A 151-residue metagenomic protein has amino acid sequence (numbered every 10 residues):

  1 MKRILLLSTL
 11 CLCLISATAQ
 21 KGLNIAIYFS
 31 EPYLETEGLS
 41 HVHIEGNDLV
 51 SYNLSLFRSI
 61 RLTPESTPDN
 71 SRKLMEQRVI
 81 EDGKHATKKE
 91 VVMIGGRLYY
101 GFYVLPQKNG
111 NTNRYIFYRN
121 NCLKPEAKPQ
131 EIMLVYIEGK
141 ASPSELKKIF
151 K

Functional and structural regions predicted by a protein language model:
M1-I25: Bacterial Sec-dependent N-terminal signal peptides
L6, L34-E35, L62, E76-H85 (+1 more regions): Generic surface-pattern signal
I15-A17, T36, K88-K89: Short, low-complexity, intrinsically disordered N-terminal segments
Q20, G46-L49, G95-Y99, K151: Low-complexity, flexible helical/coil segments
L23-M75: Early exported N-terminus immediately downstream of N-terminal targeting peptides
T67-V91: Mid-length scaffold segments of soluble, non-membrane domains
D82-I149: Surface-exposed, polar helix/loop patches in the mature regions of secreted/periplasmic/lumenal proteins that form
